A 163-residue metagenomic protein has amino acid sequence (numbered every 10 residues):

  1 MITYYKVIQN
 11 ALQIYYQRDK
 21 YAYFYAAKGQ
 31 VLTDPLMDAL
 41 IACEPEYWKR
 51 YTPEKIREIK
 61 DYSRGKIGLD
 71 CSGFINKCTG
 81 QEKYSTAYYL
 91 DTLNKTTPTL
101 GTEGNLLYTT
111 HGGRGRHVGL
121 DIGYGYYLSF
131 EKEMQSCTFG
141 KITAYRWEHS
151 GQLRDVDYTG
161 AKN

Functional and structural regions predicted by a protein language model:
M1-S72: N-terminal capping segments
I2, V7, D61-L69, N76-Y145: ...with weaker cross-activation on analogous glycine-rich loops/strands in unrelated enzymes
V31, Y89-T92, Q152: Acidic/proline-rich low-complexity IDRs
T143-N163: Low-complexity, Gly/Ser/Thr/Pro-rich intrinsically disordered linker/tail segments
